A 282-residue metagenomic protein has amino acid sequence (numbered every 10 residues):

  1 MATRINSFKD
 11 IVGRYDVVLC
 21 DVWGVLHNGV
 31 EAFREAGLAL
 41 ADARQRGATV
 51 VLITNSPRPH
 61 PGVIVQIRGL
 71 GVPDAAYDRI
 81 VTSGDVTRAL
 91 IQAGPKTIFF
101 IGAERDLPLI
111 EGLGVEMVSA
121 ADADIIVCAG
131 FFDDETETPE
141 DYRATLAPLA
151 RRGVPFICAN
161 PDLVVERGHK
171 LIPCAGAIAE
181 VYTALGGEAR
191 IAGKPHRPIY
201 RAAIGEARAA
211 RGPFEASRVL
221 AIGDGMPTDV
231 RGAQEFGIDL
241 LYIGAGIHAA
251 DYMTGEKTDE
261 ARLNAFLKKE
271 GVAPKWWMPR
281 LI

Functional and structural regions predicted by a protein language model:
A2-V22, H27-R46, V51-V81, D85-I282: Asp-based, Mg2+/Mn2+-dependent phosphohydrolase catalytic module
